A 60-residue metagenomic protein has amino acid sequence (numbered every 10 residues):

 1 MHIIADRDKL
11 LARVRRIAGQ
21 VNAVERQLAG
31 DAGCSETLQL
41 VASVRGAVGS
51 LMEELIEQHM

Functional and structural regions predicted by a protein language model:
M1-M60: Solvent-exposed interaction patches of small proteins and small membrane subunits
